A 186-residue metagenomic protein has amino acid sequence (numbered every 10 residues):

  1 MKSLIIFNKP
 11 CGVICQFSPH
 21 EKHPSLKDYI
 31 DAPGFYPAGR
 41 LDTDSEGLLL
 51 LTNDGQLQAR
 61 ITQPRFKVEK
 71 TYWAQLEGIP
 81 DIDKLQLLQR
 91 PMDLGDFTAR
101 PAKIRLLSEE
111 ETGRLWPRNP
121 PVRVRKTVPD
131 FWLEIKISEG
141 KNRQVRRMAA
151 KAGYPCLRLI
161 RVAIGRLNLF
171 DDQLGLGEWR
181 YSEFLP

Functional and structural regions predicted by a protein language model:
M1-P186: RNA pseudouridine synthases
